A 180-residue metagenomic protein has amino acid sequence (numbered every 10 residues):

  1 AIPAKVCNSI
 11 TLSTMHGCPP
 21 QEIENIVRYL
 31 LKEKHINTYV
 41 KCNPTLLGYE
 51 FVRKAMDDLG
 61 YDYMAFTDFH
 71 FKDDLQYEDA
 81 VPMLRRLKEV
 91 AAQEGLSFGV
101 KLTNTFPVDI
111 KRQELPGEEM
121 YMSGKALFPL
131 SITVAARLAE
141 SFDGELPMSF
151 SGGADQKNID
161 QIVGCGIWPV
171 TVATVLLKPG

Functional and structural regions predicted by a protein language model:
A1-Q21: Active-site beta->alpha loop and helix N-cap motifs at the rims of alpha/beta catalytic domains
C7-L12, N37-K41, G95-K101, V108 (+2 more regions): Structural preference for beta-strand elements that scaffold enzyme active sites
L12-P19, K72, Q76, G124-L127 (+2 more regions): Glycine- and other small-residue-rich loops at beta-strand/loop junctions that grip anionic moieties
P20-E33, Y39-N43, L47-F51, D73-Y77: Extended, H/D-rich, highly charged conserved domains that either
C42-P44, Q161-G180: Glycine-rich phosphate-binding active-site loops on the catalytic face of alpha/beta enzymes
P44, G48-G144, P179: Glycine/Thr-rich beta-alpha phosphate-binding loop at enzyme active sites
L138, E145-L146, F150-D155: Glycine-rich adenosine-cofactor-binding loop
